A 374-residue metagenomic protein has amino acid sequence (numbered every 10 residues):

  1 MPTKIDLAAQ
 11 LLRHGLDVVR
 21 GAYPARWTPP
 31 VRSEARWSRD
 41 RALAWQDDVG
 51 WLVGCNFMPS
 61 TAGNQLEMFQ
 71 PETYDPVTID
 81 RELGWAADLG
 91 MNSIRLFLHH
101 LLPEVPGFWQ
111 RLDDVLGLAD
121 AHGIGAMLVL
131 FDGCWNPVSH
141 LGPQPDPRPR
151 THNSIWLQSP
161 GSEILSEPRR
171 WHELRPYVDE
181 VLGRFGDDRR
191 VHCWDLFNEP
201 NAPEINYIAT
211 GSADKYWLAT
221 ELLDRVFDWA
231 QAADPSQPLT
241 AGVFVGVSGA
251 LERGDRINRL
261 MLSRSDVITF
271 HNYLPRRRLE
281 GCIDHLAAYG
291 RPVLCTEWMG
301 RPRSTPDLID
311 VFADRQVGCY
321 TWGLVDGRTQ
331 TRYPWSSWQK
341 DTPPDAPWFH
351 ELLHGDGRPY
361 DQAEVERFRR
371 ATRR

Functional and structural regions predicted by a protein language model:
T3-L16, R20-S265, H271, R276-R277 (+6 more regions): Active-site mouth of glycoside hydrolases
G281-R301: P-loop/Walker A phosphate-binding loop and immediately adjacent motor/lid segment at beta-alpha junctions
C295-E297, C319-G323: Conserved active-site loop/cleft motifs that coordinate metal ions or position small ligands
T331: Catalytic histidine-centered segment of alpha/beta-hydrolase-like enzymes
P334-R374: Extended, alpha-helix-rich binding/interface surfaces that flank or overlap catalytic cores and mediate recognition
